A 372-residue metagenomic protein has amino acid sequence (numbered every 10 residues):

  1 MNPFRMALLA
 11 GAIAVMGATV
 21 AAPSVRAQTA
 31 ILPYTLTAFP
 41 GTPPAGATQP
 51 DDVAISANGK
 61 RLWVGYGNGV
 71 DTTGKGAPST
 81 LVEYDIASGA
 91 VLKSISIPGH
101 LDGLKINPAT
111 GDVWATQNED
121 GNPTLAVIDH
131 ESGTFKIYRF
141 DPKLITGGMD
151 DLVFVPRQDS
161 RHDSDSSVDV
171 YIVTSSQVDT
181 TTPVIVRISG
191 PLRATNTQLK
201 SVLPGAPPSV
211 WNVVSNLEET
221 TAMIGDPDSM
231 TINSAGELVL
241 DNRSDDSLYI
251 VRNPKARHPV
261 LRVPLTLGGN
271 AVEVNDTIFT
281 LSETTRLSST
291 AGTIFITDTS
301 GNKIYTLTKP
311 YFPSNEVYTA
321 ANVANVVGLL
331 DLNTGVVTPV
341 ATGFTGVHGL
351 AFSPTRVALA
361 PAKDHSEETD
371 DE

Functional and structural regions predicted by a protein language model:
Y34-P44, A90-S96, T134-L144, N196-T221 (+2 more regions): A short beta-strand motif characteristic of beta-propeller blades
P40-D71, K75-A77: Beta-strand-rich domains and repeat architectures in extracellular enzymes and scaffolds, especially beta-propellers
A45-G59, I97-D112, K143-V170, S209-L238 (+3 more regions): Beta-rich, blade/repeat-based domains predominating in secreted/periplasmic proteins but also intracellular
W63-G65, W114-T116, I172-V173, L240 (+2 more regions): Residue position within the beta-strands of beta-propeller blades
N68-T73, E119-N122, D159-S160, S176-T180 (+3 more regions): Short glycine/acidic-enriched loop and turn motifs that connect beta-strands
S79-V82, P123-V127, P183-V186, S247-I250 (+1 more regions): A short loop-to-beta-strand structural motif that recurs across blades of beta-propeller domains
D85-G89, I128-G133, S189-R193, R252-A256 (+2 more regions): Short loop/turn segments that connect beta-strands within beta-propeller blades
A320-A362: Blade-level signature of beta-propeller repeat domains, shared across WD40, Kelch, NHL, RCC1 and BNR/Asp-box propellers
